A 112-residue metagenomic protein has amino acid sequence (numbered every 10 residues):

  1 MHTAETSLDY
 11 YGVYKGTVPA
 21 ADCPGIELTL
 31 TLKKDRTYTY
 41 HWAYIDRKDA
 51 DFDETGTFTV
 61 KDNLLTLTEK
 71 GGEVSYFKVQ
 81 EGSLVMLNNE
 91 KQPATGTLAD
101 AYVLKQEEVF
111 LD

Functional and structural regions predicted by a protein language model:
M1-D53, L64-D112: Lipid interaction determinants
